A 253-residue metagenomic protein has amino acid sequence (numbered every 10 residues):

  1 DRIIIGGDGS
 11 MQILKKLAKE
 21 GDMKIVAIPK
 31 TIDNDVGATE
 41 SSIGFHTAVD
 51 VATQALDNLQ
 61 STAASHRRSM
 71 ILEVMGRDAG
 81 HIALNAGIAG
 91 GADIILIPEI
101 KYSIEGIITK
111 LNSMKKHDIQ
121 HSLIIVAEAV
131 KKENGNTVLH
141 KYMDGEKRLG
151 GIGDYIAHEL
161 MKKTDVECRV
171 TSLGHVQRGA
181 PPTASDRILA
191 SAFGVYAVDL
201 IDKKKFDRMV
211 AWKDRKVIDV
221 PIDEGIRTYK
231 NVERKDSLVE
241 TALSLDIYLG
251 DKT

Functional and structural regions predicted by a protein language model:
I4-G6, K16, G21, F45-V166: Accessory alpha-helical/coil subdomains and C-terminal extensions that flank or cap enzyme catalytic cores
G7-S10, I28-N34, G76, E99-Y102 (+3 more regions): Short, ordered loop/turn segments at secondary-structure junctions
M11-L14, D33-G37, D78-I82, D219: Short, well-ordered, mixed-charge alpha-helical segments that flank or form enzyme active sites
I25-A27, I71, I95, C168-V170 (+1 more regions): Conserved beta-strand scaffold positions in the cores of enzyme catalytic domains, especially in NTP/NDP-utilizing
I28-S41, A64-S65, A89-G90: Acidic/polar active-site rim loop that often engages polyanionic ligands
A38-V49, P181-R187: Short beta-strand elements at the ligand-binding edges of bilobed clamshell
R148-T253: C-terminal non-catalytic interaction/assembly regions of soluble proteins
